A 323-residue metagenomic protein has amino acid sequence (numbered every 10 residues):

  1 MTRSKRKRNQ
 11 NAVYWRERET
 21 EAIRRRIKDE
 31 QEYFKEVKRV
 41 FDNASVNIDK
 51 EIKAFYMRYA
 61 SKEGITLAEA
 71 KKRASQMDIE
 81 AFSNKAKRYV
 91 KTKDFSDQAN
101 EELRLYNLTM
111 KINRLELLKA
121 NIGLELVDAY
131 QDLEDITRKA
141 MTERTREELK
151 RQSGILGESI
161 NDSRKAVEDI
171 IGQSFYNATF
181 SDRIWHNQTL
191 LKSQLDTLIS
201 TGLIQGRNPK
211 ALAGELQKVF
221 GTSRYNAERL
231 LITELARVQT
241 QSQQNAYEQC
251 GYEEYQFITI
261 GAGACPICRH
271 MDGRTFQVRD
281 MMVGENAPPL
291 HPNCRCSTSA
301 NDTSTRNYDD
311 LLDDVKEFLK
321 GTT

Functional and structural regions predicted by a protein language model:
M1-M141, K218-F220, Y225, R229-T323: Activation/maturation switch segments at domain boundaries
E102-E215: Structured, charged N-terminal subsegments at the starts of enzyme catalytic cores and at intra-chain domain/subunit
